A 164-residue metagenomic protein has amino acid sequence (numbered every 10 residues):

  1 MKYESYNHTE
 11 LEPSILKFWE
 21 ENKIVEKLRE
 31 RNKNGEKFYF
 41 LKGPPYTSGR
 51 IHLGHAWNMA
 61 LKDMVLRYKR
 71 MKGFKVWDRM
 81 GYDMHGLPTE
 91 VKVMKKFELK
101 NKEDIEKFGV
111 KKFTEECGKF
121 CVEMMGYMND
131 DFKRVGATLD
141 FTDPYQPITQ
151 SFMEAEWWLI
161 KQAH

Functional and structural regions predicted by a protein language model:
M1-H164: N-terminal, positively charged nucleic-acid-binding surface of large information/translation enzymes
